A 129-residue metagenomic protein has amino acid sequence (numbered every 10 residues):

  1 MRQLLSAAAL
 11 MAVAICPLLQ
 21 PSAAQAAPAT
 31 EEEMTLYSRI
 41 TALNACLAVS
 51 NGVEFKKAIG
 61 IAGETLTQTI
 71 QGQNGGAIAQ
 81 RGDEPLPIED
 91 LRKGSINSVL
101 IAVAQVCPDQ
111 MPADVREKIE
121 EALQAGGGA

Functional and structural regions predicted by a protein language model:
M1-L4: Positively charged n-region of N-terminal signal peptides that target proteins for export
S6-I15: Hydrophobic helical h-region of N-terminal Sec-dependent signal peptides in bacterial secretory/periplasmic proteins
A14-A23: C-terminal segment of classical bacterial N-terminal signal peptides
A27-L86: Short N-proximal segments of mature Sec-exported proteins
I61-A129: Compact alpha-helical subdomains of small soluble proteins
